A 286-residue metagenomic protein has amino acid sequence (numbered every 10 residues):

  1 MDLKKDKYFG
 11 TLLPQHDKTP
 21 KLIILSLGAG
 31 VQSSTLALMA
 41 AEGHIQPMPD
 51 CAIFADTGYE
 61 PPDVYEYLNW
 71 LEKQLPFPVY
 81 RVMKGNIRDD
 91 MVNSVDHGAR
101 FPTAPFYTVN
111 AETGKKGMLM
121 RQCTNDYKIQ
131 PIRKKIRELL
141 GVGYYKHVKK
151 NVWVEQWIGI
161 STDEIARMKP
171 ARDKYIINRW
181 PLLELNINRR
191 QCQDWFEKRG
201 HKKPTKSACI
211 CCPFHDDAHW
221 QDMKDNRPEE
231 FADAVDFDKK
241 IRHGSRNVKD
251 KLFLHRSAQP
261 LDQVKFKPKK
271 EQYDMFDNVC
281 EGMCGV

Functional and structural regions predicted by a protein language model:
D2-V286: Nucleotide-activated chemistry modules centered on ATP-dependent adenylation/adenylyltransferase
